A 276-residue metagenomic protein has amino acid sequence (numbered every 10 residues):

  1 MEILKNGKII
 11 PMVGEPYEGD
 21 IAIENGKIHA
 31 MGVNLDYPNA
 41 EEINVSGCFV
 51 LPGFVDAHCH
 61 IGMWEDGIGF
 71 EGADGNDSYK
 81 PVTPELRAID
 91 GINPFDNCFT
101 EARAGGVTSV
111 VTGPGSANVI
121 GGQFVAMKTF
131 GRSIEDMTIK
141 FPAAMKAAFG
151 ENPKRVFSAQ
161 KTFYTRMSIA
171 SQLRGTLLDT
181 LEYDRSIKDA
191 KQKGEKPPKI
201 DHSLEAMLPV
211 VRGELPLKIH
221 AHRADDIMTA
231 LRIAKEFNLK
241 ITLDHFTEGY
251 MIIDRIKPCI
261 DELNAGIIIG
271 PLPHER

Functional and structural regions predicted by a protein language model:
E2-I3, I9-L51: Histidine-rich, glycine-flanked metal-binding segment
C48-P114, N118-G122: Metal-associated gating/positioning segment near the N- to mid-region
G62, A117-I120, G249-M251, H274-R276: Short gly/pro/ser/thr-enriched loop/turn and capping motifs at secondary-structure boundaries
E65-I92, S133, A144-S158, K196-P197 (+2 more regions): Active-site gating loops and adjacent loop-to-helix segments of metal-dependent hydrolytic enzymes
R103-I241: Polyanionic/metal-chelating signatures
K218-H222, K240-G249, L272-R276: Catalytic beta/alpha-barrel core
A234-K240, P258-I268: Glycine-enriched alpha-helix->loop->beta-strand junction motifs that scaffold or abut catalytic
E248-C259: Active-site-adjacent beta->alpha loops and helix N-cap segments on the catalytic face of soluble alpha/beta enzymes
